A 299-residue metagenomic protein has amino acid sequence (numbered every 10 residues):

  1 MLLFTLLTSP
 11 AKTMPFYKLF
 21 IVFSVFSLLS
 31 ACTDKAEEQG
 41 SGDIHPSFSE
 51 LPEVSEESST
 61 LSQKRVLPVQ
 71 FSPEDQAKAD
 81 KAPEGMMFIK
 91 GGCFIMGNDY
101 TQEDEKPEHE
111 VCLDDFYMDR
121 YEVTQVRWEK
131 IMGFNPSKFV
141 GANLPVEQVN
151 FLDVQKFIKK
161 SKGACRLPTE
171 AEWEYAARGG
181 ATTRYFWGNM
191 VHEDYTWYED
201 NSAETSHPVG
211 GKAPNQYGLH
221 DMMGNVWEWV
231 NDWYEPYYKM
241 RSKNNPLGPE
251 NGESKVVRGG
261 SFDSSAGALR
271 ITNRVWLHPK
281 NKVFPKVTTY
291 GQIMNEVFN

Functional and structural regions predicted by a protein language model:
M1-P15: N-terminal secretory signal peptides that target proteins for export/translocation
L19-F26: Sec-dependent N-terminal signal peptides
S30-A31: C-terminal motif of bacterial Sec signal peptides marking the signal peptidase cleavage site
D34-E38, G42-E57, L61-R65, V69 (+2 more regions): Disulfide-stabilized, aromatic/cysteine-rich ligand-recognition loop
D75, A82, D104-A181, S202-H220 (+1 more regions): Short aromatic-cysteine micro-motif
A82-M96: Mature N-terminal segment immediately following signal peptide/propeptide cleavage in secreted/periplasmic
M96-E105, V230-S242: Cytochrome P450 core scaffold surrounding the K-helix E-X-X-R motif and the conserved "meander" helix-loop region
D99, V123, N135, G180-A181 (+2 more regions): Acidic glycine-/aspartate-rich tracts in secreted/extracellular proteins
